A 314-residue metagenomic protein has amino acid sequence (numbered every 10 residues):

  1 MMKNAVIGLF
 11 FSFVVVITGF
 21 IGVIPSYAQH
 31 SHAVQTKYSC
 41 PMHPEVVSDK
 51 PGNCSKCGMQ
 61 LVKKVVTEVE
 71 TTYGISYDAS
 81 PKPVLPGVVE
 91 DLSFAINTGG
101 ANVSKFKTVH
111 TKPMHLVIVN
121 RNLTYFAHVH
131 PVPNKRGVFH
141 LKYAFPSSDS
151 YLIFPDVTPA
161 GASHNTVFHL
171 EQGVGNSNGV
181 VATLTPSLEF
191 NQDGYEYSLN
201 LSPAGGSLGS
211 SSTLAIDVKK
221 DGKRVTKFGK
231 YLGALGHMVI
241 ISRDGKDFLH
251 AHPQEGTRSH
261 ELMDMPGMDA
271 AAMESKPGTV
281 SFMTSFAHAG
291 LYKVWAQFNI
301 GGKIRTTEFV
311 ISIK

Functional and structural regions predicted by a protein language model:
N4-F11, G19-K314: Intrinsically disordered, low-complexity terminal tails/loops enriched in metal-binding residues
V15: Extended, Lys/Arg-rich, non-catalytic nucleic-acid recognition/anchoring regions of very large nucleic-acid-interacting
